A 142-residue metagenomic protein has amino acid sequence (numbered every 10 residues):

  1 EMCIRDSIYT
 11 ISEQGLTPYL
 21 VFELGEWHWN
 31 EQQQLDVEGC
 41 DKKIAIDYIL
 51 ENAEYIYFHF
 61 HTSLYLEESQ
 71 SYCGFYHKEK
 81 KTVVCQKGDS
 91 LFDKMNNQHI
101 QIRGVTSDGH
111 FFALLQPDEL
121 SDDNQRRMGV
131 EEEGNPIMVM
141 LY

Functional and structural regions predicted by a protein language model:
M2-I4: Short, small-residue-biased leader/transition segments that mark boundaries at the very start of proteins
D6-E26: Central/C-terminal regulatory/activation regions of fungal transcription factors
D6-I11, Q70-K81, V130-Y142: Beta-propeller blade signature
Y19-A45, K78-D108: Conserved blade-ending motifs and adjacent loop-strand segments that build the rim/top face of beta-propeller domains
I44-D47, Q125-R127: Generic recognition of flexible, low-complexity loop/linker segments
D47-Y48, E54-F92: Active-site/pore-lining binding-face segments in mid-to-C-terminal subdomains
A53-E54, G109: Short coil/turn segments that connect the beta-strands within blades of beta-propeller domains
T106-Y142: Blade-level signature of beta-propeller repeat domains, shared across WD40, Kelch, NHL, RCC1 and BNR/Asp-box propellers
